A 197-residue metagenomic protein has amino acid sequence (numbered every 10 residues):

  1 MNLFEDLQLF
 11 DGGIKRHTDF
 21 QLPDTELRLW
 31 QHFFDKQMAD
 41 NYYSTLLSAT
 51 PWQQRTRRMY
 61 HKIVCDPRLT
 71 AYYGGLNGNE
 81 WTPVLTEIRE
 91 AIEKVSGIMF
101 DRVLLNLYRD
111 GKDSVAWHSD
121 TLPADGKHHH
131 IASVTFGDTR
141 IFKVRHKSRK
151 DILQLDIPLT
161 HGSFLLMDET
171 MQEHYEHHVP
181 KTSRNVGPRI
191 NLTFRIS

Functional and structural regions predicted by a protein language model:
M1-S197: Non-heme Fe(II) oxygenase metal-center motifs and adjacent flexible, charged/small-residue loops
